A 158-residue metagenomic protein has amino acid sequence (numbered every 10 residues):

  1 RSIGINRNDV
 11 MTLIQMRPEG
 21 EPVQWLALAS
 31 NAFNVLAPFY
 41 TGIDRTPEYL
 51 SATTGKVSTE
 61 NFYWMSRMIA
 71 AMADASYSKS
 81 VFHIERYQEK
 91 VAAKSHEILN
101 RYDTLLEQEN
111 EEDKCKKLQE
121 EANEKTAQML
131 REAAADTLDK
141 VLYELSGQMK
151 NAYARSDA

Functional and structural regions predicted by a protein language model:
R1-A158: C-terminus-biased signal that marks the final domain/tail of proteins
